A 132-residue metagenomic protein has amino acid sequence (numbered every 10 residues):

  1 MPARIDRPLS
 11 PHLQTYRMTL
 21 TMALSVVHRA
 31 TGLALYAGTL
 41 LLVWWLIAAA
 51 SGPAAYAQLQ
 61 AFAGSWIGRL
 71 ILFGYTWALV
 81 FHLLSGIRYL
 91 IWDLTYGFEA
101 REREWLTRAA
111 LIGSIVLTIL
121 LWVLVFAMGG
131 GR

Functional and structural regions predicted by a protein language model:
M1-R132: Membrane-embedded alpha-helical bundles that constitute the cytochrome b-like, heme-associated redox core of multi-pass
